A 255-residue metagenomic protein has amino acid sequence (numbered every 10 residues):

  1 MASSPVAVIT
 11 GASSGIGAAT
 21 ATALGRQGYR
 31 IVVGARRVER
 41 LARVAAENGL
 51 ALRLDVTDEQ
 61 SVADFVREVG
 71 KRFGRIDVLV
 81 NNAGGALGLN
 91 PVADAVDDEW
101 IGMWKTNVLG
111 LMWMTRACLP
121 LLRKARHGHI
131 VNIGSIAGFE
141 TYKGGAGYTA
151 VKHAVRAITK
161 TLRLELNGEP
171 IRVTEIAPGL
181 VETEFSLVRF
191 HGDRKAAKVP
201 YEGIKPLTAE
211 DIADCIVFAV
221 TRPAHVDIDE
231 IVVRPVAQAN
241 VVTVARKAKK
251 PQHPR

Functional and structural regions predicted by a protein language model:
S13-S14: Conserved glycine-rich cofactor-binding loop
L54-D64, D97: The beta1-alpha1 cofactor-binding region of Rossmann-like NAD(H)/NADP(H)-dependent oxidoreductases
N90-V92, E99-I101: Substrate-binding pocket helix/loop in short-chain dehydrogenase/reductase
T115, V151: Active-site helix of classical SDR
P120, L164-N167: Alpha-helical segment proximal to the catalytic Tyr-Lys
S135: Residue(s) in the substrate-gating loop at a strand-loop-helix junction that position the organic substrate next
E175-G179, R194-V242: C-terminal helical subdomain
